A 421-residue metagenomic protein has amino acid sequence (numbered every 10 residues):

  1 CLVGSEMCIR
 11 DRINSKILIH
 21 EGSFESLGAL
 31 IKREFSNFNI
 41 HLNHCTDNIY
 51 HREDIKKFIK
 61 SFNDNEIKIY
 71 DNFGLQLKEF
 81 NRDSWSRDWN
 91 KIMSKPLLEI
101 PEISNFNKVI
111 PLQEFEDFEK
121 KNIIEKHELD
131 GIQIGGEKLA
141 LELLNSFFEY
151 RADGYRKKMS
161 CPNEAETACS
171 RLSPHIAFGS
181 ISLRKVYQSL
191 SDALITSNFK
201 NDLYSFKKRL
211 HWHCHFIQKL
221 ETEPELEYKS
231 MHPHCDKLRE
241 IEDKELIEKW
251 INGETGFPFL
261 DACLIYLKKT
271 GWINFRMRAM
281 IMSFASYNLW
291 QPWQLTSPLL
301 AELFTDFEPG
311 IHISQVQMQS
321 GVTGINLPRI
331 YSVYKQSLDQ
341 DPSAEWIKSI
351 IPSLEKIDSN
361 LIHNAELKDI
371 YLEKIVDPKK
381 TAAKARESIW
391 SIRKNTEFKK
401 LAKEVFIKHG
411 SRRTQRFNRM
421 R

Functional and structural regions predicted by a protein language model:
S5-E6, R10-K207, I217, T323-R421: Active-site "lid/cap" and pocket-lining segments within catalytic core domains
D64, D192, W212, K269 (+4 more regions): Short, well-ordered loop/turn and helix-capping segments at boundaries between secondary-structure elements and domains
S170-S173, E245-K249, P258-K268, R278-N288 (+2 more regions): Contiguous, well-ordered alpha-helical segments that form the cores/surfaces of helical PPI scaffolds
Y187-T270, M280: Long, K/E/R/D-enriched contiguous segments that form extended
L220-Y228, K244-K249, P309-R329, V333 (+1 more regions): Charged/polar, low-hydrophobicity segments characteristic of intrinsically disordered regions and flexible loops
E227, P233-L238, A279-V322: Active/binding-pocket-proximal capping segment
I247-E254, L267-I273, Y287-Q291, Q336-L338 (+1 more regions): Short, contiguous acidic/charged loop-to-helix segments that flank catalytic cores in large enzymes
